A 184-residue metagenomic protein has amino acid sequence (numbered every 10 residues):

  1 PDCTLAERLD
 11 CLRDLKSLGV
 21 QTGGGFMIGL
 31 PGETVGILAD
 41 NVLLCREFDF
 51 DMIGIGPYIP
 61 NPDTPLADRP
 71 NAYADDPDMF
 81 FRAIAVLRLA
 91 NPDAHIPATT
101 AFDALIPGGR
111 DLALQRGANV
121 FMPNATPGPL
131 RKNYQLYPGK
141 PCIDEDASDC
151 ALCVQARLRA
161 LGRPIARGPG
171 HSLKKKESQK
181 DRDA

Functional and structural regions predicted by a protein language model:
P1-G19, M27-D49, T64-P77: Conserved non-cysteine loop/helix-boundary elements of the Radical SAM core domain that shape
Q21, G25, G36-I37, G54-I55 (+1 more regions): Conserved mixed alpha/beta catalytic, RNA-binding, or beta-rich assembly cores of soluble enzyme, regulatory
M52-A184: Auxiliary Fe-S-binding modules of radical SAM enzymes
